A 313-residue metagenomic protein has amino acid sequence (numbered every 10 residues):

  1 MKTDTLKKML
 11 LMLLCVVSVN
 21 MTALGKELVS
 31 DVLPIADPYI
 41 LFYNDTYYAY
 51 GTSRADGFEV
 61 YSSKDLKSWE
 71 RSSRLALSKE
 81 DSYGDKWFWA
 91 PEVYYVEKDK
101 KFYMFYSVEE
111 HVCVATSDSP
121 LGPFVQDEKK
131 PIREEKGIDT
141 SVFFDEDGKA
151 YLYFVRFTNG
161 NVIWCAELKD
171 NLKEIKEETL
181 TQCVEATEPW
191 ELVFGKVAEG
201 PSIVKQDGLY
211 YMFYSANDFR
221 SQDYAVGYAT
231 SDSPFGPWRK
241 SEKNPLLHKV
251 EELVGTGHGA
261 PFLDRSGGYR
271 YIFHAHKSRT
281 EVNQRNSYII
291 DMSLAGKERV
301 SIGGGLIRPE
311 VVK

Functional and structural regions predicted by a protein language model:
M1-L10: Bacterial N-terminal signal peptides that target proteins for export
M9-N20: Bacterial N-terminal signal peptides
A23-K313: Carbohydrate-active catalytic/glycan-binding domains of CAZyme proteins, especially the secreted or lumenal ectodomains
